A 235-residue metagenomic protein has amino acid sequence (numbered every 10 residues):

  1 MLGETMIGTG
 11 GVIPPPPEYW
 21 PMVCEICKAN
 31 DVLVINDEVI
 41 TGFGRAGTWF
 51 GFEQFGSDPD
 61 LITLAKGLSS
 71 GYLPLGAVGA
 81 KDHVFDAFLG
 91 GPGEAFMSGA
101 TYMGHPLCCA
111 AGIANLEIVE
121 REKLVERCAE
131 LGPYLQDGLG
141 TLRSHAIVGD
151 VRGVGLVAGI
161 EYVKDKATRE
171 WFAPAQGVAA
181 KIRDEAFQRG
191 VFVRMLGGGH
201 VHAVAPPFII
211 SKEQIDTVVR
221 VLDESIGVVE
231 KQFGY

Functional and structural regions predicted by a protein language model:
L2-Y235: Conserved N-terminal phosphate-binding loop of PLP-dependent enzymes in the Aspartate aminotransferase
